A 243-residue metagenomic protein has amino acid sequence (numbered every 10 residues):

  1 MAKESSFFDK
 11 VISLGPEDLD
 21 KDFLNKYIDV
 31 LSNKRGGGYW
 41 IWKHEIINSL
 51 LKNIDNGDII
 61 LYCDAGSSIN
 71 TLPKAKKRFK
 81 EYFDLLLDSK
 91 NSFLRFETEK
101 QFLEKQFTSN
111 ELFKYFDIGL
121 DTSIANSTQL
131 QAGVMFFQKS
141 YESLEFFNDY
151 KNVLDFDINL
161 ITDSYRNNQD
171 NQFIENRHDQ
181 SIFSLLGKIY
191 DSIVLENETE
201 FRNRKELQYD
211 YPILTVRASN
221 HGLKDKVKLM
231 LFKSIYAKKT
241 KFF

Functional and structural regions predicted by a protein language model:
M1-F243: Glycosyltransferase catalytic domains, chiefly GT-A lineage
